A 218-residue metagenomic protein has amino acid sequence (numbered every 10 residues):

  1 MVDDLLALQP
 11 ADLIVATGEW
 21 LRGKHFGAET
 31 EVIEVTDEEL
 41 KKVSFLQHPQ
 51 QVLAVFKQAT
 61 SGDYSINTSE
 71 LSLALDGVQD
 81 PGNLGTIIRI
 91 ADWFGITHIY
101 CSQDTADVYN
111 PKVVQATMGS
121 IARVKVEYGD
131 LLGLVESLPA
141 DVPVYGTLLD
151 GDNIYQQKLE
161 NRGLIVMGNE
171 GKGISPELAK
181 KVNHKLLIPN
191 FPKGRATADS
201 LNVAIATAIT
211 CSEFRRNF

Functional and structural regions predicted by a protein language model:
M1-F45: N-terminal positively charged helical leader segments and presequences
L6-A7, Y64-G151: RNA substrate-binding interface of SAM-dependent RNA methyltransferases
D12-L13, H98, H184: Residues at the N-termini of beta-strands
G27-V35, E70, V142, N161-L164 (+1 more regions): Active-site regions of enzymes building and remodeling cell-envelope glycoconjugates
V35-T36, D76, S102-Q103, K125 (+1 more regions): Short beta->alpha connector loops at strand-helix junctions that form conserved, small/polar/Pro-enriched
E39-D80: Hydrophobic alpha-helical segments and helix pairs
W93-F94, V108-G119, P176, K180-F218: Structured adenosyl-cofactor binding patch, chiefly the S-adenosyl-L-methionine
Y145-A198: Active-site/ligand-binding-proximal alpha/beta "capping" segment
